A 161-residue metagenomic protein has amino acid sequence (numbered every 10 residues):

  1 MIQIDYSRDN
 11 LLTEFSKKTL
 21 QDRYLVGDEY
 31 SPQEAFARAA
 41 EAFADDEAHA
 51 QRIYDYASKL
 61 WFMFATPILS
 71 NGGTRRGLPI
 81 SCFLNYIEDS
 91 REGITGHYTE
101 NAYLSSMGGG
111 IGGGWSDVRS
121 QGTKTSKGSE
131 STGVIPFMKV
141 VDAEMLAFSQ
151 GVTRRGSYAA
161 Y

Functional and structural regions predicted by a protein language model:
M1-Y161: Extended catalytic cores of very large enzyme megasubunits
